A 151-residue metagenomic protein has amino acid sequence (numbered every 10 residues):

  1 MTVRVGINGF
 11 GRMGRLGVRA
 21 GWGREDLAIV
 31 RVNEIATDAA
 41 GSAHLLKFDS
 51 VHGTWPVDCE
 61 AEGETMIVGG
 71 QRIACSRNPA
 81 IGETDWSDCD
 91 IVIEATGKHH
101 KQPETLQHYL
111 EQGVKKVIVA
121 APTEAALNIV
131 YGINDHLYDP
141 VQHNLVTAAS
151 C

Functional and structural regions predicted by a protein language model:
M1-C151: N-terminal Rossmann-like NAD(P) cofactor-binding subdomain of oxidoreductases, focused on the glycine-rich
